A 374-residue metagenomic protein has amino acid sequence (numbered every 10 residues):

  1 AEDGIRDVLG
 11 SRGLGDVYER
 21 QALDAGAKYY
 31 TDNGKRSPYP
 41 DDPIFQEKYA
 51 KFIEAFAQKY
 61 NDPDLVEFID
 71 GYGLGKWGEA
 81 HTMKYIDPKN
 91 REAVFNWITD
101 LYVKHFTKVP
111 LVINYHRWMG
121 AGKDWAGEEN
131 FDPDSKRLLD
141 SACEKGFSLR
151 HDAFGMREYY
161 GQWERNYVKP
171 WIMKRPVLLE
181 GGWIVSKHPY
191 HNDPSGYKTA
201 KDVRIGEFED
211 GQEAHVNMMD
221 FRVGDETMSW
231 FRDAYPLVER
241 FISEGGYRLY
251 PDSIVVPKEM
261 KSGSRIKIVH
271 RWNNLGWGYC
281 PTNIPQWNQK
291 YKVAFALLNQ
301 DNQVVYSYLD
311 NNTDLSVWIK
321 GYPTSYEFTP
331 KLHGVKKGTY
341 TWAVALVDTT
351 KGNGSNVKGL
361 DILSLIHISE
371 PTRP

Functional and structural regions predicted by a protein language model:
A1-Y18, I366-P374: Single conserved hydrophobic/aromatic residue that forms the stacking wall/gate of nucleotide- or nucleobase-binding
R6, I53-D62, K258-K261, L332: Short amphipathic alpha-helices and their capping/turn segments at secondary-structure boundaries
R6, S11-R12, D16-F45, D70-W77: Substrate-binding cleft and catalytic face of glycoside hydrolase catalytic domains, especially the flexible beta-alpha
R20-D32, D124, Y190-K198, N353: Surface-exposed intrinsically disordered loops and tails
Y30-F68, V94-L101, H105: An active-site-proximal structural segment forming one wall of the substrate-binding cleft that immediately precedes
D70-G78, T82-D225: Catalytic-core regions of glycoside hydrolase
R204-S253: Catalytic cores of secreted or luminal carbohydrate-active enzymes
I242-L365, S369, R373-P374: Extracellular/luminal regions of secreted and cell-surface proteins that mediate adhesion/ECM remodeling
